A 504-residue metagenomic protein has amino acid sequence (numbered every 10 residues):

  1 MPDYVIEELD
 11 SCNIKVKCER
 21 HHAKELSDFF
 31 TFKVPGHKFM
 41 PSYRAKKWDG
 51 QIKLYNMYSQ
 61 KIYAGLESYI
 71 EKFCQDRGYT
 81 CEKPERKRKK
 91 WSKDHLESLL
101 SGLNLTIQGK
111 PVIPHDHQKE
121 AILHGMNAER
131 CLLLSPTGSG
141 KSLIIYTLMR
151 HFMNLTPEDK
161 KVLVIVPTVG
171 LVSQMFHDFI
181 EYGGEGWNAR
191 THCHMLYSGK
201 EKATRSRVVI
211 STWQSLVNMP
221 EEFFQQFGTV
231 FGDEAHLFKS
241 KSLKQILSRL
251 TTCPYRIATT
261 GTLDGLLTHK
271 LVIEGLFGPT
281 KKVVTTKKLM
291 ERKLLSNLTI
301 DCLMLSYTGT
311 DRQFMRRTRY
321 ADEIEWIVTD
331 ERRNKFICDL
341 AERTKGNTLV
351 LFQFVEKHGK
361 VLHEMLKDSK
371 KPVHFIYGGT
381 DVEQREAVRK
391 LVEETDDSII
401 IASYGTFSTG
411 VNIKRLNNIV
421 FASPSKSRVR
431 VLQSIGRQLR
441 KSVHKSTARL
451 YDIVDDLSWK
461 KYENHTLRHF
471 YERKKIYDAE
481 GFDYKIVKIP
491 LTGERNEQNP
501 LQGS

Functional and structural regions predicted by a protein language model:
R86-L134: Conserved pre-motif I regulatory segment
A128-R150: Walker A/P-loop
S142-T147, H151-F152, E158-E181, F354-E356: Conserved Walker A/P-loop ATP-binding site and its immediately adjacent core in helicase/helicase-like ATPase domains
S173, T191-T204, H358-V361, K371-S408: Conserved helicase ATPase core of P-loop NTP-dependent helicases/translocases
H236-D301, Y477: Post-DEXD/H (motif II) to motif III coupling segment of the RecA-like Helicase ATP-binding lobe
T262, G378-A479: Conserved RecA-like P-loop NTPase helicase motor core
V272, G278, K282-N297, G309-D311 (+2 more regions): A conserved SF2-helicase RecA2
M315-Q353, K357-M365: Conserved interdomain hinge at the start of the Helicase C-terminal
